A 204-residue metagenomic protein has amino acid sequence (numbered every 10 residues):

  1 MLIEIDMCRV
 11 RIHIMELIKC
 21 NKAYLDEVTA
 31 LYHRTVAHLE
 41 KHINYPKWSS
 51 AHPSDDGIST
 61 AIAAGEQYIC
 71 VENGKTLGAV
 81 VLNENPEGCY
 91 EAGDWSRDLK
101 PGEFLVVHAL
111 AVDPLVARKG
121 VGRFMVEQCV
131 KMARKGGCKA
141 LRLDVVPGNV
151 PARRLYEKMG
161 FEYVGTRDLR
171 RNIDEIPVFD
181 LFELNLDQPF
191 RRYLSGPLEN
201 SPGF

Functional and structural regions predicted by a protein language model:
E16-A30: A short beta-loop-alpha structural element at the N-terminal edge of CoA-dependent acyl/N-acetyltransferase catalytic
V36-G57: Conserved GNAT-fold acetyl-CoA-binding loop/helix
E66-V80: Conserved beta-hairpin
V81-A109, A117, R170-E175: Conserved acyl-donor/pantetheine-binding loop and adjacent beta-alpha core of acyl/acetyltransferases and related
V112, R118-K131, R154, K158: Conserved acetyl-CoA-binding loop-helix of GNAT-fold acetyltransferases
V126, A133-D144: Conserved GNAT acetyl-CoA-binding A-motif
V146-V150, K158-M159, L169-F204: C-terminal "cap" of GNAT-fold acetyltransferases
